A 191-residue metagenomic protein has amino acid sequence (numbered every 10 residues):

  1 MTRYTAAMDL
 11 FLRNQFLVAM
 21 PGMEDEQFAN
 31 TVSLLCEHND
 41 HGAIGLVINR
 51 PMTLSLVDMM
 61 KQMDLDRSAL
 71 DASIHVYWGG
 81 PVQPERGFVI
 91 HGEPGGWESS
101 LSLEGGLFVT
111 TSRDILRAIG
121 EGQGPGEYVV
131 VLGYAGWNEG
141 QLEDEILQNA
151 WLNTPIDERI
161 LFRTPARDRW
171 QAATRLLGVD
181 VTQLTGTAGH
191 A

Functional and structural regions predicted by a protein language model:
T2-V131, A135-A191: A short aromatic-anchored loop/beta-hairpin motif
